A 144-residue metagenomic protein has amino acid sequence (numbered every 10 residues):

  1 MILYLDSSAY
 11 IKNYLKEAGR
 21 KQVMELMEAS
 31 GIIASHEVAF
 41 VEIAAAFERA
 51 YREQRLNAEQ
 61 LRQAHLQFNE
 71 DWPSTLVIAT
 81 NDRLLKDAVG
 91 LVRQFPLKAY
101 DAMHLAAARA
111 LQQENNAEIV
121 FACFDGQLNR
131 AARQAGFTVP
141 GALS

Functional and structural regions predicted by a protein language model:
M1-A39, A50-Q63, L143-S144: Short, well-structured N-terminal submotif of metal-dependent ribonuclease cores
I2, A106, A110-S144: Acidic, PIN/NYN-like endoribonuclease modules and their adjacent C-terminal/linker elements
S8, A44, E48, N69 (+2 more regions): Amphipathic alpha-helical segments within well-ordered protein domains
L15-R20, R49-R52, Q67, D71-T75 (+2 more regions): Noncatalytic, solvent-exposed loop/strand surfaces of beta-propeller-type extracellular/periplasmic domains
S30-I33, S74-L76, N116-V120: Short active-site oxyanion
H36, Y100, F124: Replace "coordinates the UDP/GDP/TDP-sugar" with "coordinates nucleotide-activated sugar donors
A39-F40, P73-F95, A102-A107: Acidic catalytic patch
R62-N69, L85: Hydrophobic core segments within long, regular secondary-structure runs in both alpha- and beta-rich folds
